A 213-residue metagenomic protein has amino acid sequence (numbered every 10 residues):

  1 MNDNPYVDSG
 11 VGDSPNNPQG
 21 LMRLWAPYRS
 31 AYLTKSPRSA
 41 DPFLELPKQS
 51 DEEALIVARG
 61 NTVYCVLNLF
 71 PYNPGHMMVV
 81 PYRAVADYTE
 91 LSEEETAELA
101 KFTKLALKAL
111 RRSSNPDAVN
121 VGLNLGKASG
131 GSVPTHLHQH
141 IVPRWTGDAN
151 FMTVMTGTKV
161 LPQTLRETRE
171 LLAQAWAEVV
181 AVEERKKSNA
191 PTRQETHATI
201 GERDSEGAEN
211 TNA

Functional and structural regions predicted by a protein language model:
M1-P74, V79-V80, E183-K186, P191 (+1 more regions): Active-site microenvironments that recognize anionic phosphate/pyrophosphate groups
P71-P74, Y82-V85, R144-D148: Short connector loops/turns at beta-strand edges and beta->alpha or beta->beta junctions
H76, G126-N150: Histidine-centered divalent-metal-coordination microenvironment in nucleic-acid enzymes
M78-A100, M155-L161: Short histidine-centered catalytic/ligand-binding loop motif
S92-P116, R166, L171-A175: Long, well-ordered alpha-helical scaffolding segments within enzyme catalytic domains, especially pronounced
S114-G130: A short glycine-rich, hydrophobically flanked beta-strand micro-motif that places a catalytic Asp/Glu for divalent metal
M155, K159, Q163, W176-P191 (+1 more regions): Polybasic/polar functional segments that serve as interface/processing modules
